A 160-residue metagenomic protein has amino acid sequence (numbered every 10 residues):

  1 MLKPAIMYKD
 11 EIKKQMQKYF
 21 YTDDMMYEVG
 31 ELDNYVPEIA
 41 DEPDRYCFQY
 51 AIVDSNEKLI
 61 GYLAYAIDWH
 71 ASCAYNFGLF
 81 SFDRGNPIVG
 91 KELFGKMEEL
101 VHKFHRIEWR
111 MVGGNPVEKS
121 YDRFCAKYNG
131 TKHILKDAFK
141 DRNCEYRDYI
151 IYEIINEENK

Functional and structural regions predicted by a protein language model:
M1-A40, R147, E158-K160: A short, well-structured alpha-helix characteristic of acyl/acetyltransferase catalytic modules
Y27-A74, F80-G85: Acetyl-CoA-dependent GNAT
C47, K103-R106: Short, high-confidence coil segments that cap the C-terminus of an alpha-helix and link into the following beta-strand
C47, R147-I151: Short hydrophobic/aromatic beta-strand or adjacent loop that forms the aromatic wall/cage of a ligand/substrate-binding
G85-H102, E118-K119: Conserved acetyl-CoA-binding loop-helix of GNAT-fold acetyltransferases
E108-A126, F139-K140: Conserved beta-strand-loop-alpha-helix junction that forms the acyl-donor binding cleft
K127-R147: Conserved catalytic-core motifs of GNAT/GCN5-like acyltransferases
Y152-E157: Conserved beta strand-loop-helix elements of the APE1-like EEP
